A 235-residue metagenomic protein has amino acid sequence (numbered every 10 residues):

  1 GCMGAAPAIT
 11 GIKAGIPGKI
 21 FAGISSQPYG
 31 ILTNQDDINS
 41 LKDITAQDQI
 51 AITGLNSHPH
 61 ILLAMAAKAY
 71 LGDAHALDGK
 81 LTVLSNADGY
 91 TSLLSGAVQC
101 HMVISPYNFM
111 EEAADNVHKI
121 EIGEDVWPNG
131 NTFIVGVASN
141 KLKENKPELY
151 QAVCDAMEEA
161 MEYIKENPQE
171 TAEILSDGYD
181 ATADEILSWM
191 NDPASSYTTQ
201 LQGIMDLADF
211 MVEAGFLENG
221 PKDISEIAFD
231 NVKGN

Functional and structural regions predicted by a protein language model:
C2, K19-I20, Q99-C100: Short, Asp-centered acidic motifs that coordinate Mg2+ and/or phosphate in catalytic or ligand-binding sites
A6-P7, T82, A87-I174: Pocket-lining segment of extracytoplasmic ligand-binding domains
I16-G23, D43, Q49-T53, K119-V126: A structural signal for short loop-to-beta-strand junctions that line the ligand-binding cleft of periplasmic/secreted
I20-S40, N129-E144: Hydrophobic/proline-rich hinge and linker segments of small-molecule sensing/allosteric domains, predominantly
G30, N34-A113, Q169, Q202-M205: Bilobed "Venus flytrap"/periplasmic-binding protein-like clamshell domains and structurally analogous long
E124-N129, A194-Q202, K222-I224: Short, solvent-exposed loop/beta-turn-alpha elements that line the ligand-binding surface or hinge of extracytoplasmic
E144-E218: Secondary-structure end/capping motifs
V212-N235: Conserved C-terminal helix/tail region of periplasmic/extracytoplasmic solute-binding proteins
